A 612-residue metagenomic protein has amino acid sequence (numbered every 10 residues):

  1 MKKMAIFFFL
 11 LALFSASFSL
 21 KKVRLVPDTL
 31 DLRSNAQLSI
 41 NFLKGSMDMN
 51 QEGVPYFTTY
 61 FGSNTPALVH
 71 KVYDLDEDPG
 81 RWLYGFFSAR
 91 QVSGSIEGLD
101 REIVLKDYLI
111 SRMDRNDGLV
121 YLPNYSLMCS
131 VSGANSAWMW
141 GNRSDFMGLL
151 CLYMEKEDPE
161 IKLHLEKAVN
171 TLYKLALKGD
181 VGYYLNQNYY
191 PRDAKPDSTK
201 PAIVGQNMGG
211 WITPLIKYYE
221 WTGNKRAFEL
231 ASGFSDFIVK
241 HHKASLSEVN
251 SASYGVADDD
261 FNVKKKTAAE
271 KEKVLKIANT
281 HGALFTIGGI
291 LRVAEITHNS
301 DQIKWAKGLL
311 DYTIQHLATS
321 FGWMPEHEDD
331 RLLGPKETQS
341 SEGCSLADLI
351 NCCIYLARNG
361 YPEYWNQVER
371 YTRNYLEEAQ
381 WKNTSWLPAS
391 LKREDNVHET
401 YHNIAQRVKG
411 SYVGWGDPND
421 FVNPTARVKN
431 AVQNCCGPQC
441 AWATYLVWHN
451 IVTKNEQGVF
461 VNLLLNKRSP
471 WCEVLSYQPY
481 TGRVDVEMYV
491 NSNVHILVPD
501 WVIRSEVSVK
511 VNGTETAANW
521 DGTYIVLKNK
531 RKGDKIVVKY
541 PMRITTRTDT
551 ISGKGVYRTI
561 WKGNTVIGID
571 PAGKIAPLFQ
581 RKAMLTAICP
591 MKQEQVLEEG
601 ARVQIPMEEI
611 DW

Functional and structural regions predicted by a protein language model:
M1-K21: Bacterial Sec-dependent N-terminal signal peptides
L20-W612: Glycan-recognition and catalytic cores of secretory/periplasmic carbohydrate-active enzymes
